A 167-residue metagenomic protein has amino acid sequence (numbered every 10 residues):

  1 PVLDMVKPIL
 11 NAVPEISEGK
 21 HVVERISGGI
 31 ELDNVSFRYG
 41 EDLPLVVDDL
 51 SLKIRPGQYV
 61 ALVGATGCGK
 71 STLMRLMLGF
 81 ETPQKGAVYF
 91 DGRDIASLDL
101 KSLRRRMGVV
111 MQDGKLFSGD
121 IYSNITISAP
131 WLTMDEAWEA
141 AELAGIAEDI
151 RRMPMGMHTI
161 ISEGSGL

Functional and structural regions predicted by a protein language model:
P1-I9: Cytosolic ends of transmembrane helices, especially the final helix of ABC transmembrane type-1 domains
P8, E15, T126: Conserved E/DxxT/N motif and adjacent residues on the DHp alpha2 helix of HisKA-family sensor histidine kinases
E18-G19, V23-L167: ABC-type nucleotide-binding domain
